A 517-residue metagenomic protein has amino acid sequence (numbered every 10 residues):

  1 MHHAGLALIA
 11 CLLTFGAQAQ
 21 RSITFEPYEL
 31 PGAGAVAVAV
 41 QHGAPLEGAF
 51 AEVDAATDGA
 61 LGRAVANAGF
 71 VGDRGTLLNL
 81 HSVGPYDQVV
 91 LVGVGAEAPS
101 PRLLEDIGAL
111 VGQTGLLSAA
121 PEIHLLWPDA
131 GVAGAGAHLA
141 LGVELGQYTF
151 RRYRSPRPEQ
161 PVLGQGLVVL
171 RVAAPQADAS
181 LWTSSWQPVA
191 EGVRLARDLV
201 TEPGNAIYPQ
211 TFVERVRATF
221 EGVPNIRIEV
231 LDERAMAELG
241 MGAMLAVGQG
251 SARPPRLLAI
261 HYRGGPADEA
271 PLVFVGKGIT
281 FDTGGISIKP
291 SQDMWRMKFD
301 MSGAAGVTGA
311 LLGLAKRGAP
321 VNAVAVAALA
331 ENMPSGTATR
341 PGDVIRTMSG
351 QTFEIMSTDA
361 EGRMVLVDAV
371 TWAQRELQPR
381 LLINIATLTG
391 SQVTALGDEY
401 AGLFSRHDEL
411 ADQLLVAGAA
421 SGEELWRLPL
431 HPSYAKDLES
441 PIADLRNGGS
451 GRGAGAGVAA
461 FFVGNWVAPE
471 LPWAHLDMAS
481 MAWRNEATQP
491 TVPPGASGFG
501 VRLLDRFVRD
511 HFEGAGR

Functional and structural regions predicted by a protein language model:
M1-L6: Bacterial N-terminal signal peptides that target proteins for export
A7-L12: A structural signal for the main folded, soluble domain(s) of proteins
T14-G16: N-terminal signal peptide c-region/cleavage motif recognized by signal peptidases
A19-P271, V275-G278: Short amphipathic alpha-helical segment within the helicase RecA-like ATPase core that mediates nucleic-acid
V213-R217, E221-R517: A generic structural signal for tightly packed, nonpolar segments enriched in small/aliphatic residues
